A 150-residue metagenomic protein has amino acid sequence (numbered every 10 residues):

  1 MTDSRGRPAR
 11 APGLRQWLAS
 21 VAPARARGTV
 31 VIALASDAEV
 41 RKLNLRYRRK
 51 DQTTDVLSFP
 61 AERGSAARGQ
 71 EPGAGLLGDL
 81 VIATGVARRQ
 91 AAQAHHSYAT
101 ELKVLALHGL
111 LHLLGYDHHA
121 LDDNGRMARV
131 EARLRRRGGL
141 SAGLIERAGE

Functional and structural regions predicted by a protein language model:
M1-K103, L113-E150: An acidic/histidine-cluster motif and surrounding catalytic segment that typifies divalent-metal-assisted enzyme active
